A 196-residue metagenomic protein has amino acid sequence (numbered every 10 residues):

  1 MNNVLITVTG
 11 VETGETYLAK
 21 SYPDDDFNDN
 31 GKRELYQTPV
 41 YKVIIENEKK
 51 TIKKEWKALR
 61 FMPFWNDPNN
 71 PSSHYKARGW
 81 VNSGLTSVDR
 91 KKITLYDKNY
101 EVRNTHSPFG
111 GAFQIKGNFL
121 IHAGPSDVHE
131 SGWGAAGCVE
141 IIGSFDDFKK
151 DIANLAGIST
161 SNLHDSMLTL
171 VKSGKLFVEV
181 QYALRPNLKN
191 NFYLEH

Functional and structural regions predicted by a protein language model:
M1-A136, D146-F177, Q181-H196: Cell wall/extracellular polymer interaction/catalysis modules
E140-I141: Short Cys/His-based metal-binding microdomains
